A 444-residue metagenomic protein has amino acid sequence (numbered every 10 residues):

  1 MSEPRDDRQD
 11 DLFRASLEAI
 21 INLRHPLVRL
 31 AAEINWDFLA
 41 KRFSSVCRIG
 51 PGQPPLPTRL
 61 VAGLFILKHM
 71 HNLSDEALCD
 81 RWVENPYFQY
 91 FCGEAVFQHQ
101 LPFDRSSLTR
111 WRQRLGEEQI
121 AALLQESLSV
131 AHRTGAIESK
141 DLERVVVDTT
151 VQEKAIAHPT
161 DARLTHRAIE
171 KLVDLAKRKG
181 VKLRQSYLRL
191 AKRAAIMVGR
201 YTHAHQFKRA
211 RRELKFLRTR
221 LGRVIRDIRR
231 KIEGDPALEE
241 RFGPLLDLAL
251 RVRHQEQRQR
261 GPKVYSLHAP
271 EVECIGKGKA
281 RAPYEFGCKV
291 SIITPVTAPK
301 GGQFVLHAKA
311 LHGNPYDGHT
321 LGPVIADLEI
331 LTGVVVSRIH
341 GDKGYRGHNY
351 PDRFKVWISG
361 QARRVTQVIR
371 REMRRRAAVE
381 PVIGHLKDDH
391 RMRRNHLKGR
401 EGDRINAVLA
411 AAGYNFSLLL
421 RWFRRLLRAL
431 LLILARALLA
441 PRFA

Functional and structural regions predicted by a protein language model:
M1-D37, K41, L419-A444: Charged, often Cys/His-bearing segments associated with DNA-binding zinc-finger transcription factors
S2, A40-S139: Basic, low-complexity intrinsically disordered segments
A19, N35, G52-R59, M70 (+10 more regions): Secondary-structure capping and boundary motifs in well-ordered enzyme cores
H25, A62-L64, D75-C79, D104-L108 (+7 more regions): Short, conserved catalytic/metal-binding motifs centered on acidic residues
A95-E271, Y350: Active-site- or DNA-interface-adjacent structural scaffold in DNA-acting proteins
V264-E285: Flexible, glycine/threonine-enriched loop-and-boundary segments that flank and lead into catalytic domains of large
K279-L331: Electropositive, glycine- and tryptophan-enriched low-complexity nucleic-acid-binding patches
E329, G333-I405: Helix-centered, glycine/charged polyanion-binding patches within enzymatic domains that contact phosphate-containing
